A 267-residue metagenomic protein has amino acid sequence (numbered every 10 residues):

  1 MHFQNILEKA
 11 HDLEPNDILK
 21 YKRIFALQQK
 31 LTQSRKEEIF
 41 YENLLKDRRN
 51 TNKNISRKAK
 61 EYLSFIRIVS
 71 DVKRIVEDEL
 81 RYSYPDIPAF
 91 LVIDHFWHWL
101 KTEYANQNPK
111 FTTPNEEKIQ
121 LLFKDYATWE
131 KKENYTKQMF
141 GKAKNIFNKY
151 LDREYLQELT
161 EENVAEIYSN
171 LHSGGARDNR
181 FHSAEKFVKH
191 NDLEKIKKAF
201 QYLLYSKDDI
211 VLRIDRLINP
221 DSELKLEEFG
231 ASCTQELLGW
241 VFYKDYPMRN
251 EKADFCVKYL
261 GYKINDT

Functional and structural regions predicted by a protein language model:
H2-E227, Y243-T267: An N-terminal alpha-helical hairpin/helix-loop-helix interaction module that forms a charged, gly/pro-flexible surface
T234-L237: Conserved beta-strand->loop/alpha-helix structural units within folded catalytic cores of enzymes with alpha/beta
W240: Recognition helix of helix-turn-helix/homeodomain-like DNA-binding domains that insert into the DNA major groove
